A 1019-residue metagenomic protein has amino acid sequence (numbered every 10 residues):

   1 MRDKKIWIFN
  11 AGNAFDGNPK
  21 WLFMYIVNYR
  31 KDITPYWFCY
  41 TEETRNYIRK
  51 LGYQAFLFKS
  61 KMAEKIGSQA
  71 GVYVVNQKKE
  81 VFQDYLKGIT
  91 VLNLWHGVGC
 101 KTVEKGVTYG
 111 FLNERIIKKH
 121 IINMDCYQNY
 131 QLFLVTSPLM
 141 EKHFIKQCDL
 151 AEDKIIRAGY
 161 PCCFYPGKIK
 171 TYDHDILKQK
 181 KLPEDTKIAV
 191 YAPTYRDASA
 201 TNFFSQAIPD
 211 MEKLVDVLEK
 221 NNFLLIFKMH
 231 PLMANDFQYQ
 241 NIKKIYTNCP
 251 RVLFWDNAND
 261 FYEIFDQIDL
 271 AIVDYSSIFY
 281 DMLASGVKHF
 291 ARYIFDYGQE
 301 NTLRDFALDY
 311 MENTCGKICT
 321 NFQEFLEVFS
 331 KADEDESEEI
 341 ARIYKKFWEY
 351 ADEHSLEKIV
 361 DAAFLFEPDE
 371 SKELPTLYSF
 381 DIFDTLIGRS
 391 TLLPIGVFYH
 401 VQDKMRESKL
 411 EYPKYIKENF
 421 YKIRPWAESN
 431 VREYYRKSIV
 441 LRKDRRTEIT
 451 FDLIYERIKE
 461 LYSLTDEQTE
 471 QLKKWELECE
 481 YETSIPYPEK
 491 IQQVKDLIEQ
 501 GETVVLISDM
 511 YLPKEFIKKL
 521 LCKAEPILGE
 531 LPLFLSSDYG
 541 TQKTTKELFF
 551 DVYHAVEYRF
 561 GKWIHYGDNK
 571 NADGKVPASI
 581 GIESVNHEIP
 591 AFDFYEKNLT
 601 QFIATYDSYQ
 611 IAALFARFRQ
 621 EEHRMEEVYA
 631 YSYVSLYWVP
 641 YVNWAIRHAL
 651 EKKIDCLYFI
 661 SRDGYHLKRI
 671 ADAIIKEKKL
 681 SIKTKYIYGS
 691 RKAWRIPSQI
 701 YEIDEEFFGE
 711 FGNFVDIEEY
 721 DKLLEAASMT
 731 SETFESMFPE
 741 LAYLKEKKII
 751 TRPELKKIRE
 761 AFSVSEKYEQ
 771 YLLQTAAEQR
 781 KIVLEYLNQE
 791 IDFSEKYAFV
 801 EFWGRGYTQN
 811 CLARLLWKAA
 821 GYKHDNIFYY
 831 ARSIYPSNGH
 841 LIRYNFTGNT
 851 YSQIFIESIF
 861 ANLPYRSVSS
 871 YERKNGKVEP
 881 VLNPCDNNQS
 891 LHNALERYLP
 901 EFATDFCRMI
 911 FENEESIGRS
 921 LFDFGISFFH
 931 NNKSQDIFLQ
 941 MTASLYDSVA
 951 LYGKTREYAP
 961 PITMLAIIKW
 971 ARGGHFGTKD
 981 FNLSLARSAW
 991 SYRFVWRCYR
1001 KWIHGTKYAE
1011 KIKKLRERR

Functional and structural regions predicted by a protein language model:
W7-G167, H666, F799, G806-Y807: Active-site and donor-binding regions of nucleotide-sugar-utilizing enzymes
A14-L22, V27-N28, K146-Q147, R157-I242 (+2 more regions): Conserved catalytic-core segment of nucleotide-activated headgroup transferases in glycan assembly
T34-R49, V215-W255, K514, A524-E525: Catalytic donor nucleotide-activated moiety binding site of glycosyltransferases and closely related
Y73-T102, A258-T302, I564-V576, T808-Q809 (+1 more regions): A donor-sugar binding/catalytic signature common to diverse glycosyltransferases and related nucleotide-sugar
K243-K244, S277-Y350, V576-R617: Catalytic binding pocket for nucleotide-activated donors in carbohydrate/polymer assembly enzymes
P375-A427: Active-site neighborhood of HAD-like aspartate-dependent phosphohydrolases
V401-K404, K414-W475: A metal-dependent, Asp-based hydrolase signature
T469-C522, P532-L535, Y658-I660: Substrate-recognition element of Asp-dependent hydrolases with the DxDx(T/V) motif
